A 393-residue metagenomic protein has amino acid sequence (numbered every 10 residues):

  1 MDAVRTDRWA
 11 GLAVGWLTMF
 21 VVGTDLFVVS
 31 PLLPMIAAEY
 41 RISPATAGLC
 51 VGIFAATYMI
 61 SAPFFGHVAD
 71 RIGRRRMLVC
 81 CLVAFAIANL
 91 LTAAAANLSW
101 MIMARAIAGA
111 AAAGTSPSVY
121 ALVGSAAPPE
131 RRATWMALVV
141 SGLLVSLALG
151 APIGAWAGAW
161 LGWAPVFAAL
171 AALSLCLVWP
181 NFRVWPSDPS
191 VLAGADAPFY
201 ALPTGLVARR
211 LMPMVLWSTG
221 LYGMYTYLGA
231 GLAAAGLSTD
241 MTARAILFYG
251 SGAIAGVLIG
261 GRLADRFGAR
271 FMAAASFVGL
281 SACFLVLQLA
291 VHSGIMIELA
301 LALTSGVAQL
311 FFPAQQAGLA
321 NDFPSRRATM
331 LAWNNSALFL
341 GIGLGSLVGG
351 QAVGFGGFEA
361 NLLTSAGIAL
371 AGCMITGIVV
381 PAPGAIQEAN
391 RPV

Functional and structural regions predicted by a protein language model:
R41, G73, A94-W100, G268 (+1 more regions): Helix-breaking motifs and short loop linkers at transmembrane-helix boundaries and internal kinks in secondary membrane
I60-A96: Conserved MFS/SLC helix-loop-helix module at the cytosolic interface between two early adjacent transmembrane helices
A62-G73, G256-G268, V353: Helix-to-loop junctions at the C-terminal end of transmembrane segments in multipass secondary transporters
A84, A88, S99-A108, I295-L303: Paired small-residue
L98, A104-L143: Cytoplasmic helix-loop-helix junction between adjacent transmembrane helices in 12-TM secondary transporters
A171-V191, I375-V380: C-terminal membrane-cytosol helix-exit motif in multi-pass small-molecule transporters
R270-Q315: C-terminal transmembrane helical hairpin of 12-TM major facilitator-type secondary transporters
